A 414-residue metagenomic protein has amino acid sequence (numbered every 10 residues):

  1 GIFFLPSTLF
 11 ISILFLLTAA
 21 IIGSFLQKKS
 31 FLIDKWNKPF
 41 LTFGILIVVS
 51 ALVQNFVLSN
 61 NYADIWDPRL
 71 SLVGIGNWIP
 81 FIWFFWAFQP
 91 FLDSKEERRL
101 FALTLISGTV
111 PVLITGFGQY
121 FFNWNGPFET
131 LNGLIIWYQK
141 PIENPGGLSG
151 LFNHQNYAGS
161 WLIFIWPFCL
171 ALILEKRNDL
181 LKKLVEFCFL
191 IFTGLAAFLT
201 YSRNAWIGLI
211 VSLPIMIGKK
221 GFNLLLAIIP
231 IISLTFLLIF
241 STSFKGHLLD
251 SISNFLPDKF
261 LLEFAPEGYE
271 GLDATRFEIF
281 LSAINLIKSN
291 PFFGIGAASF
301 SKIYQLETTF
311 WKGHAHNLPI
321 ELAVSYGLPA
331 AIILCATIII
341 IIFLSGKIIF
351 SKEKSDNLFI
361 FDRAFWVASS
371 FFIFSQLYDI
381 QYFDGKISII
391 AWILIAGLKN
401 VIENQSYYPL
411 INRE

Functional and structural regions predicted by a protein language model:
G1, V185, F189-I191, G346-Y378 (+1 more regions): Loop-to-helix entry and N-terminal half of a specific, functionally important transmembrane alpha helix in multi-pass
G1-R69, D93-R99, L103-I106, L172-L184 (+2 more regions): Transmembrane signal-anchor hairpin modules in multi-pass inner-membrane enzymes, especially those that act on
S7-Q27, S71, I75-F84, A158-W166 (+4 more regions): Membrane-embedded alpha-helical segments of multi-pass membrane proteins, especially the transmembrane helices
L17-I22, I210, D362-E414: Transmembrane alpha-helices of multi-pass inner-membrane enzymes
D64-W66, L131-N153, Y304-Q305, K312-H316 (+1 more regions): Active-site-proximal inter-transmembrane loops
I79-A87, R99-N144, G150-K220, I229-L234 (+4 more regions): Alpha-helical transmembrane segments of multi-pass inner-membrane proteins
I114, Y120-N123, L195, I217-E267 (+3 more regions): A membrane-periplasm/extracellular boundary helix in multi-pass inner-membrane enzymes that assemble envelope glycans
P266-L281, N285-Y326, I349: Long extracytoplasmic/lumenal interhelical loops at the membrane interface of multi-pass membrane proteins
